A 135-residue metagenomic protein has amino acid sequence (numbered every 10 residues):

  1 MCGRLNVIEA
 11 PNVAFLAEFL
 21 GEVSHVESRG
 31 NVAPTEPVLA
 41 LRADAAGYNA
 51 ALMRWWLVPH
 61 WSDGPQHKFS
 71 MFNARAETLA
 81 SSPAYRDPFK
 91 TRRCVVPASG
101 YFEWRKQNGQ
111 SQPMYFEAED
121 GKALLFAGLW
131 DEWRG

Functional and structural regions predicted by a protein language model:
M1-G135: Short linear sequence motif anchored by a di-proline
